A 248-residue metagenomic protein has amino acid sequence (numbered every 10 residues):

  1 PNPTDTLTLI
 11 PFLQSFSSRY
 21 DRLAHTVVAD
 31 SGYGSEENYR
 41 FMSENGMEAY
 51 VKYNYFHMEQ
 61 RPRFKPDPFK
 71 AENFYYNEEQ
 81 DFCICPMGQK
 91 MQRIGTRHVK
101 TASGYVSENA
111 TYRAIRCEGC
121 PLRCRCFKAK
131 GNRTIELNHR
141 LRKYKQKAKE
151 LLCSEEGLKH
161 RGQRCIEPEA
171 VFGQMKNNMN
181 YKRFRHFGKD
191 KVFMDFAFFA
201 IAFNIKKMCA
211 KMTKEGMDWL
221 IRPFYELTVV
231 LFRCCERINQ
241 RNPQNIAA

Functional and structural regions predicted by a protein language model:
P1-A248: Anion-binding and metal-coordination hotspots
